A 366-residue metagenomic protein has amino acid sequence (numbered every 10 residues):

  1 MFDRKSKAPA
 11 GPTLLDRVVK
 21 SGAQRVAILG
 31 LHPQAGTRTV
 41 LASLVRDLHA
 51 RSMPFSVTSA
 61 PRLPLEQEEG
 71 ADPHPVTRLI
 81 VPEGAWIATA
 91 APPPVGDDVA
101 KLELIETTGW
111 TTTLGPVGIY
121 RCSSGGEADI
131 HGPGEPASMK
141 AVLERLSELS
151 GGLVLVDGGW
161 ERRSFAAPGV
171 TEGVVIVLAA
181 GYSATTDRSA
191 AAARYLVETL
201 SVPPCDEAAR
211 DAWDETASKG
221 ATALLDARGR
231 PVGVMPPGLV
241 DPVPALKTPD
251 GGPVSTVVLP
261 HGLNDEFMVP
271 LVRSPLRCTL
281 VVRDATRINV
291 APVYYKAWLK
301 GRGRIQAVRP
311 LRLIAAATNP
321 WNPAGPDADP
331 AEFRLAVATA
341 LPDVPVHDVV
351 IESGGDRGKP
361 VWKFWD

Functional and structural regions predicted by a protein language model:
P9-K20: Pre-Walker A adenine-sensing motif
V26-L31, Y120-G132: Short, basic, glycine/proline-bearing loop/turn elements
V26-R46: Glycine-rich phosphate-binding P-loop
L29-Q34, A60, V177-A180, I314-P326 (+1 more regions): G-domain G4 guanine-recognition motif of GTPases
T39-C122, F333: N-terminal phosphate/diphosphate-binding loop that engages ATP/GTP or pyrophosphate donors across diverse enzyme folds
F55-A60, G132, V154-G158, I176 (+1 more regions): General beta-strand structural signal in soluble alpha/beta enzymes
E135, M139-A340: Conserved catalytic-core segment of NTP-binding enzymes
P310-I314, P330-D366: A cross-taxonomic marker for long C-terminal extensions/tails that follow the last structured domain
